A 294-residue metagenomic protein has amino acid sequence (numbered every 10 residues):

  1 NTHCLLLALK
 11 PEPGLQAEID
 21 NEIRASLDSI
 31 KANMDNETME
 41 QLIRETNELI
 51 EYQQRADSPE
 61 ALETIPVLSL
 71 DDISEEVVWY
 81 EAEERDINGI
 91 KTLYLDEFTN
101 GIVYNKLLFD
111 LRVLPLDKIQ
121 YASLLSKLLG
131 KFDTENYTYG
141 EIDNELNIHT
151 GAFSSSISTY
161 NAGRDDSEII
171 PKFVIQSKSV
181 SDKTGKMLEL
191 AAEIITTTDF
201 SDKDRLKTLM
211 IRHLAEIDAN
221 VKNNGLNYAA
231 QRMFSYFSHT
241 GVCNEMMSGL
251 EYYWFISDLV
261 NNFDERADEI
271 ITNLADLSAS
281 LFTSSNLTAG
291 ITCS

Functional and structural regions predicted by a protein language model:
N1-D117, Y252-S294: Proteolytic maturation boundary segments
N1-E12, D20, N100-T197, K203-D264 (+1 more regions): M16 family metallopeptidases and their MPP-like homologs
